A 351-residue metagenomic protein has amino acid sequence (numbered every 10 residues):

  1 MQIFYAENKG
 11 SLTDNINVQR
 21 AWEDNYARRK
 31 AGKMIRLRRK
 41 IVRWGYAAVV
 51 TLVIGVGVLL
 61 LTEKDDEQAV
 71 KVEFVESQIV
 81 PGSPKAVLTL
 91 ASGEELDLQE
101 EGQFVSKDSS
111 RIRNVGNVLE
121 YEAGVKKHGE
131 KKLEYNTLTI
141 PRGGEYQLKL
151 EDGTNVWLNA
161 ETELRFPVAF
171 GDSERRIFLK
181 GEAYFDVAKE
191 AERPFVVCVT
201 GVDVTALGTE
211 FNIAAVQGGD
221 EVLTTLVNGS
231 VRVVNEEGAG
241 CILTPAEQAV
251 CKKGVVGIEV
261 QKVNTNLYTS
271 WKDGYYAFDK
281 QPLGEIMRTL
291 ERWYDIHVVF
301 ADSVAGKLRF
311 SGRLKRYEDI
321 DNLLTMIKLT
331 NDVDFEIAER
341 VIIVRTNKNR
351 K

Functional and structural regions predicted by a protein language model:
M1-A6: N-terminal amphipathic alpha-helical interaction or autoinhibitory segments
E7-R43: Positively biased amphipathic helices and basic secretion/translocation or surface-docking motifs that either flank
K33-A47, V56-K351: A residue-level detector for the "anchor" residue at the start of short, highly conserved motifs
